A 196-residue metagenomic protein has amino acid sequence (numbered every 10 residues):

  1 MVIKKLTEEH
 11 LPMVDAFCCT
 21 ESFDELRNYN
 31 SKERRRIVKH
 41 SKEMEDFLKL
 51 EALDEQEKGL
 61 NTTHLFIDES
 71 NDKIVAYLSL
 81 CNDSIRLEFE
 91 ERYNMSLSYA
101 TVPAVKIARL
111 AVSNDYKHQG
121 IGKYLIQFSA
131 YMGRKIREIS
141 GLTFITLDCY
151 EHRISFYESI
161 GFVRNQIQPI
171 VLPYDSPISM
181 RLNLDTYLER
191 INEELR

Functional and structural regions predicted by a protein language model:
M1-Q119, Q127-T146, I154, E158-R196: Non-catalytic substrate-recognition and accessory regions of acyl/acetyltransferase enzymes
K123: Residues forming the Rossmann-fold NAD(P)(H) cofactor-binding site
